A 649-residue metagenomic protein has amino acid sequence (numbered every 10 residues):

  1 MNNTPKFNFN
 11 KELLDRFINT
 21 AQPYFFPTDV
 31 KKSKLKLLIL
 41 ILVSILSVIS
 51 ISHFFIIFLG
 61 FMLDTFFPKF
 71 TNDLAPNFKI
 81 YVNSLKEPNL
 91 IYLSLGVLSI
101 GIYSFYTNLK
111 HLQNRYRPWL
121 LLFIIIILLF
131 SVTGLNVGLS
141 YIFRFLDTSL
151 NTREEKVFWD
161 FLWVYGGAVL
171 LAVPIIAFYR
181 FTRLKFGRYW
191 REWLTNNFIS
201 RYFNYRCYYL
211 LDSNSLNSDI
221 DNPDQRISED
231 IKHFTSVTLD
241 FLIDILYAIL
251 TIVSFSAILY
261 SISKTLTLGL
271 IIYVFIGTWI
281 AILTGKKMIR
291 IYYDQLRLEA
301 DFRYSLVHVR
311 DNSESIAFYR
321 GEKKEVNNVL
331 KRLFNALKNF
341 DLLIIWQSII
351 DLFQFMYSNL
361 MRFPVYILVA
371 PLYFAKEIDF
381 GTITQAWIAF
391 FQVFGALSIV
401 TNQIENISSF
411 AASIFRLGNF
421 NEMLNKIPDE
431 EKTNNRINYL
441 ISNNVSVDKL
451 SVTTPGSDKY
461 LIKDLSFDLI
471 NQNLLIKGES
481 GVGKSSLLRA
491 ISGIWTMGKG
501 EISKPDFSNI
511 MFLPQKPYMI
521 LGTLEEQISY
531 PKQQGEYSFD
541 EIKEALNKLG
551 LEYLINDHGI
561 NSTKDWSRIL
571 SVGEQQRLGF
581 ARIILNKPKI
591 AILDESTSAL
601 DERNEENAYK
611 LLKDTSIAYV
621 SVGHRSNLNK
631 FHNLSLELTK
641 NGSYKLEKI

Functional and structural regions predicted by a protein language model:
M1-Y165, Y179-R183, Y209-V237, F241-D244 (+6 more regions): Membrane-integrated ABC transporters
T71, A75-K79, S215, D219 (+5 more regions): Primarily ABC-family ATPase nucleotide-binding module
I127, L171, I175-R180, I243-G285 (+3 more regions): A hydrophobic transmembrane-helix motif
I291-L342: Loop segments that connect adjacent transmembrane helices in multi-pass transporters
D294, L298-F302, A317-G321, N327 (+3 more regions): Cytosolic ends of transmembrane helices, especially the final helix of ABC transmembrane type-1 domains
S492-G493: Helix-to-loop junction immediately C-terminal to a conserved catalytic motif
P517-D565: Conserved "ABC signature" C-loop
Q527, N561-I649: ABC-family ATPase nucleotide-binding domain "signature/switch" substructure
